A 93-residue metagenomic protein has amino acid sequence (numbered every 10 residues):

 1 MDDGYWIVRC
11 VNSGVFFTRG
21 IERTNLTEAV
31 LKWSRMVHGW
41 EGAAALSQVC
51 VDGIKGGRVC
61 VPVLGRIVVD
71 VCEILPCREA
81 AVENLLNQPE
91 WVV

Functional and structural regions predicted by a protein language model:
D2-V93: Conserved RNA-binding domains used in RNP assembly and mRNA/RNA metabolism
